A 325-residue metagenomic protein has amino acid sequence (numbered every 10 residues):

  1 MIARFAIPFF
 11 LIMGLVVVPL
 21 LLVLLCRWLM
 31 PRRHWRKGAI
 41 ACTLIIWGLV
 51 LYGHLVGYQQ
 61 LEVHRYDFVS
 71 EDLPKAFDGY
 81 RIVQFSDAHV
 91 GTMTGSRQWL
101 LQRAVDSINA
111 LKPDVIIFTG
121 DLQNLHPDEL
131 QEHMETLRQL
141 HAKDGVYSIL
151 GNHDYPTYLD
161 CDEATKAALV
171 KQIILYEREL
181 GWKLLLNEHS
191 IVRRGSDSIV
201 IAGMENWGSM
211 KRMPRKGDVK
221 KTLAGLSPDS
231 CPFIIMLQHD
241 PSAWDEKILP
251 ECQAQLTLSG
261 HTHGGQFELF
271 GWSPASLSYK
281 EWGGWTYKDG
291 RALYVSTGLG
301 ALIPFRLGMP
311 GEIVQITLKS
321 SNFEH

Functional and structural regions predicted by a protein language model:
M1-L61, E324: Non-catalytic terminal accessory segments
R32-L111: N-terminal signal-anchor transmembrane helix
A76, Y80-H325: Soluble catalytic domains of enzymes that build or remodel membrane lipids, polysaccharides, and related
